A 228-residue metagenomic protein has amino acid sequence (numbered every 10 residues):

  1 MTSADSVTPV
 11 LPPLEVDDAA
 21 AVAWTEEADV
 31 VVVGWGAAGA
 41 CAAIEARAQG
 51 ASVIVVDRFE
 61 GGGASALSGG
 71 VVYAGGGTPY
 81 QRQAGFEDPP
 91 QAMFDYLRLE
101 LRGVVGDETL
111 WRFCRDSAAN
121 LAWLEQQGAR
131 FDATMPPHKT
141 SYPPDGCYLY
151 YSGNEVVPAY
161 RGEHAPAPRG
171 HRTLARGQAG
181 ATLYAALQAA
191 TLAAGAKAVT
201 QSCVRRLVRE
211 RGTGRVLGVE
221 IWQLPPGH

Functional and structural regions predicted by a protein language model:
M1-V30, A48: Extreme N-terminal leader/targeting segments of oxidoreductases
S6-L11, C114-H228: Conserved redox-cofactor binding core of oxidoreductases
V16-A21, L101, V105-G106, W222-H228: A structured beta-alpha segment of the ubiquitous adenosine-cofactor-binding alpha/beta core
V30-V55: N-terminal Rossmann-like FAD-binding beta1-loop-alpha1 element of flavoenzymes
W35, V56-F59, G76-G77: Active-site-proximal beta-strand/loop segments in catalytic clefts of secreted hydrolases
A48-G69: Glycine-rich FAD pyrophosphate-binding loop
G70-G75, Y150: Short, hinge-like loop/turn segments at secondary-structure boundaries
A74-F113, E125: Glycine-rich active-site loop/strand segments that organize a redox cofactor
